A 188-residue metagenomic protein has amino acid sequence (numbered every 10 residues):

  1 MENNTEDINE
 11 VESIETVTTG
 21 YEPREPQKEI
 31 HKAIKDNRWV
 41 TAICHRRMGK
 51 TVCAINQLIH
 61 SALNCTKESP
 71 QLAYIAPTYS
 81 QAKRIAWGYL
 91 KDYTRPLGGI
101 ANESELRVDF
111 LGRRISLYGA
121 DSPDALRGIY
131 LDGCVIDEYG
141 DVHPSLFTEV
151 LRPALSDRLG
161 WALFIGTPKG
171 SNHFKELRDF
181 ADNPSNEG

Functional and structural regions predicted by a protein language model:
E2-G188: Phosphate/NTP-binding elements of NTP-utilizing enzymes
